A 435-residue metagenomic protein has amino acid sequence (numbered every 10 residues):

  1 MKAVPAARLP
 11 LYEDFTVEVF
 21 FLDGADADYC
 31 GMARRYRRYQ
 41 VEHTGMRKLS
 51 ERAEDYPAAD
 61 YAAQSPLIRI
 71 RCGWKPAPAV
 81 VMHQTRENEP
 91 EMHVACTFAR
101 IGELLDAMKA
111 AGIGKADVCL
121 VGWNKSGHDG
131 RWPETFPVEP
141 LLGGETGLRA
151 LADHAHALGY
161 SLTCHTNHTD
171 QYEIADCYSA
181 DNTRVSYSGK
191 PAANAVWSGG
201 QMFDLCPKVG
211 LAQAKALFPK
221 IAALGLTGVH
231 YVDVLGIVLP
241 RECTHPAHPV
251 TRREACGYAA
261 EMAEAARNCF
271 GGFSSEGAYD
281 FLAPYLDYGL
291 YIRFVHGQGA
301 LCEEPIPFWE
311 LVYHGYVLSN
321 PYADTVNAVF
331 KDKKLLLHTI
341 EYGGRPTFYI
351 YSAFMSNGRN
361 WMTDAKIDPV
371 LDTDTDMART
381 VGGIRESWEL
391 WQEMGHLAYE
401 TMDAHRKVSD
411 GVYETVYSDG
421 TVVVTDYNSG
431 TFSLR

Functional and structural regions predicted by a protein language model:
M1-A27, E87-E89, H93, A175 (+2 more regions): Active-site-proximal substrate-binding groove within the catalytic cores of carbohydrate-active enzymes
M1-D117, S161: Carbohydrate-recognition beta-sandwich/jelly-roll modules in extracellular/periplasmic carbohydrate-active proteins
Y56-I68, G114-V121, G147-V196, G271-L282: Glycine-rich, aromatic-flanked loop segments that form ligand/cofactor-binding clefts across common enzyme folds
D60-A62, A110, H154, K407 (+1 more regions): A generic structural signal for short, solvent-exposed coil/turn residues that cap or connect secondary-structure
A77-D176, E254-E264: Aromatic- and glycine-enriched glycan-recognition loops and surfaces that form the carbohydrate-binding subsites
M108, A155, D233, T339 (+1 more regions): Conserved, mostly hydrophobic/aromatic
G122-T135, V232-A247: Active-site-proximal loop/short-helix segments that contain or immediately flank catalytic acid/base residue(s)
